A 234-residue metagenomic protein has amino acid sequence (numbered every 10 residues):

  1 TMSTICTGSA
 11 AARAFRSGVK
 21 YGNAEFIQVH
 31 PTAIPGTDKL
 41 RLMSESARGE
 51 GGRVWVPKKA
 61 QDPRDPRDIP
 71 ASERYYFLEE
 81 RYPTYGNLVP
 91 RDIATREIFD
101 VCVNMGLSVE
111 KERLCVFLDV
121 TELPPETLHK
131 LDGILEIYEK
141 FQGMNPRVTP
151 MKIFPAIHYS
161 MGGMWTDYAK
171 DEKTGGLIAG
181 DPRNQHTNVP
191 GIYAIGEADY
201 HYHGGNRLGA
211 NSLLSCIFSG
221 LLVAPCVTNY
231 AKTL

Functional and structural regions predicted by a protein language model:
T1-I5, R41-L42, P125, G180-H186 (+2 more regions): Alpha-helix capping and helix-loop boundary segments enriched in small/acidic/polar residues
T1-S17, H201-V227: A conserved FAD-binding loop/helix module that cradles the flavin
R13, V19-T149, C226: An anion/pyrophosphate-binding glycine-rich loop and adjacent beta-alpha core in soluble alpha-beta enzymes
R48-E50, H158-S160, G209: Short, small/polar residue-rich loop motifs at catalytic or cofactor-binding pockets
K130-D199: A glycine-rich dinucleotide-binding beta-alpha-beta segment and adjacent secondary-structure elements that constitute
Y230-L234: Long, amphipathic alpha-helical stalk/connector segments used for oligomerization, subunit docking, or mechanical
